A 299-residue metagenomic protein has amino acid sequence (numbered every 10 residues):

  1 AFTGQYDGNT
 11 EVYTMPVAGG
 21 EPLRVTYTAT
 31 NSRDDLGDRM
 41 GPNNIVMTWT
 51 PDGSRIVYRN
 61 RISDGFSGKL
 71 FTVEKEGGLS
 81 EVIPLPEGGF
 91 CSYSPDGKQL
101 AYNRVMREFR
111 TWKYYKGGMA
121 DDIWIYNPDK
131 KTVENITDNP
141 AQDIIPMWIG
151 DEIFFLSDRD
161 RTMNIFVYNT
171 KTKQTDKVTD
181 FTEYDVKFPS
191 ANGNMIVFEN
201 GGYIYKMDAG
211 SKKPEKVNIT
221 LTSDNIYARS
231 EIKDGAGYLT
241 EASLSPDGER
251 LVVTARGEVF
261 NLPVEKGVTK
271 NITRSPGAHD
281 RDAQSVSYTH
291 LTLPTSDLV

Functional and structural regions predicted by a protein language model:
A1-T3, R55-R59, Q99-N103, I153-L156 (+3 more regions): Residue position within the beta-strands of beta-propeller blades
N9-Y13, G65-F71, T111-K113, A120-D122 (+3 more regions): Structural motif
P16-G20, E74-G78, N127-K131, N169-K173 (+2 more regions): Short loop/turn segments that connect beta-strands within beta-propeller blades
T26-A29, G37-M40, V82-P86, I136-P140 (+3 more regions): Surface loop/turn motifs at the tips and blade-to-blade linkers of beta-strand repeat domains
A29-R33, P86-C91, P140-I144, T182-V186 (+2 more regions): Short coil/turn segments at the loop-to-beta-strand junctions that recur within blades of beta-propeller repeat folds
M47-R55, C91-Q99, I145-E152, F188-G193 (+2 more regions): Blade-terminus and WD-like Trp-Asp/Gly-His loop motifs, strongest in beta-propeller folds
R59-G65, Y102-M119: Short, conserved, GDST-rich strand-edge loop motifs in beta-rich repeat architectures
T289-T295: Conserved small/polar residues in nucleotide/adenosyl-binding loops
